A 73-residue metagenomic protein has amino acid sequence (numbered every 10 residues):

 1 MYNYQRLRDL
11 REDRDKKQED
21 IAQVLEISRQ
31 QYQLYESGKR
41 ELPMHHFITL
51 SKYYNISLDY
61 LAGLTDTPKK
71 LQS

Functional and structural regions predicted by a protein language model:
M1-Q5, K69-Q72: A detector for short, charged/polar N-terminal pre-domain segments
Y2, D13, K39-L42, Y53: Helix-turn-helix/winged-helix DNA-binding modules
Q5-V24, T49: Short basic helix-loop element that most often maps to the first helix and adjoining turn of HTH DNA-binding modules
L7, I21, Y32-Y35, L61: Conserved hydrophobic/aromatic packing and binding residues within compact polymer-binding modules
D13, K52, A62-S73: Short, charged recognition helix plus adjacent turn of helix-turn-helix-like nucleic-acid-binding domains
E26, H45-Y60: DNA major-groove recognition helix of helix-turn-helix/homeodomain DNA-binding modules
E26-E41: Recognition helix of helix-turn-helix/homeodomain-like DNA-binding domains that insert into the DNA major groove
L34, G38, T49, T67: Alpha-helical DNA-recognition elements
